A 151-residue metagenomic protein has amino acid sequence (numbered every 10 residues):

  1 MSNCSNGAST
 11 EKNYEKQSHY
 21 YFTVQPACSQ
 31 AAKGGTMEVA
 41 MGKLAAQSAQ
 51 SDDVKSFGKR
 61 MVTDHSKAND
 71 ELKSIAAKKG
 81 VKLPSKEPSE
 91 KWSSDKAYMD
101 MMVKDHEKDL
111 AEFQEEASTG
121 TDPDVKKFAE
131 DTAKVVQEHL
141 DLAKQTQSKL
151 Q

Functional and structural regions predicted by a protein language model:
M1-Q151: His/Met- and acidic-residue-enriched segments that coordinate or traffic transition-metal cofactors and support
